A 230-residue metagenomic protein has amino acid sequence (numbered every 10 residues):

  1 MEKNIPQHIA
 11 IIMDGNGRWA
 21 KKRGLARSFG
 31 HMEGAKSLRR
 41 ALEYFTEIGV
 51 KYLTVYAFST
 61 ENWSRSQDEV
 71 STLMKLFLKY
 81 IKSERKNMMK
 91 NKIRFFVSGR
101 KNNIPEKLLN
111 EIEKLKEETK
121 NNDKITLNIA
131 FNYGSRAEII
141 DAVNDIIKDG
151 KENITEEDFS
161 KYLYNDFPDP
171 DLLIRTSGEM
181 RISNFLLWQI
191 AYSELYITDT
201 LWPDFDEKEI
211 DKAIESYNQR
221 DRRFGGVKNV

Functional and structural regions predicted by a protein language model:
M1-V230: Flexible, compositionally biased loop and terminal segments
